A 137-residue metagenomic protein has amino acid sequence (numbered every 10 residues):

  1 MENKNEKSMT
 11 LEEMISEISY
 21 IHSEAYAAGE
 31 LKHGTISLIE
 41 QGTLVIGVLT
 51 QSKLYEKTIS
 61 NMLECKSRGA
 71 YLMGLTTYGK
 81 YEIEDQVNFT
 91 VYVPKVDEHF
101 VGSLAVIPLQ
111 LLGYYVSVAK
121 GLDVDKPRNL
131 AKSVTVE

Functional and structural regions predicted by a protein language model:
M1-E137: A SIS-like phosphosugar-recognition module
